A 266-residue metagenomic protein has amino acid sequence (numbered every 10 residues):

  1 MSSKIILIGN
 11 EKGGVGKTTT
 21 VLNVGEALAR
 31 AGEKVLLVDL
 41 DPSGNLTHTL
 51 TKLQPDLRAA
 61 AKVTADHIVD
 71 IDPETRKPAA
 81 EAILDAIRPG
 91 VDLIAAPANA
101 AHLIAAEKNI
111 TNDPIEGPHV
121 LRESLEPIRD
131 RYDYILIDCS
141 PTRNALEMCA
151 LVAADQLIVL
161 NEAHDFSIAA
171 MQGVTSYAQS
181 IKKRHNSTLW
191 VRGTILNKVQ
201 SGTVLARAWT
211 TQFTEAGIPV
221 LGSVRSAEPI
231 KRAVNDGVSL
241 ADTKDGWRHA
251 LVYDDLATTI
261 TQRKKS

Functional and structural regions predicted by a protein language model:
M1-S266: P-loop NTP-binding core
